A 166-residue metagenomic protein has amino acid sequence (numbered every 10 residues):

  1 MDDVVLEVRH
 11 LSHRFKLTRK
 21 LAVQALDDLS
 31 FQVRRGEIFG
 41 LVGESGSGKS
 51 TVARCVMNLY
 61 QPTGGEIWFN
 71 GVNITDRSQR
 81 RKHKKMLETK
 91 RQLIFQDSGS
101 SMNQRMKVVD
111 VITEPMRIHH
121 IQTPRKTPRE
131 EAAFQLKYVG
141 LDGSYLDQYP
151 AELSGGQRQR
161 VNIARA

Functional and structural regions predicted by a protein language model:
R19-K20, I74-Q92, D110, I118 (+2 more regions): ABC ATPase NBD coupling module
V42-E44: The feature captures the beta-strand-to-loop junction immediately N-terminal to the Walker
M57: Helix-to-loop junction immediately C-terminal to a conserved catalytic motif
G65-D76: Conserved ABC transporter NBD signature motif
K126-S144: Conserved ABC ATPase "signature" region
Y149-L153, Q157: Conserved ABC ATPase signature
I163: Hydrophobic anchor residue at the start of the ABC signature
